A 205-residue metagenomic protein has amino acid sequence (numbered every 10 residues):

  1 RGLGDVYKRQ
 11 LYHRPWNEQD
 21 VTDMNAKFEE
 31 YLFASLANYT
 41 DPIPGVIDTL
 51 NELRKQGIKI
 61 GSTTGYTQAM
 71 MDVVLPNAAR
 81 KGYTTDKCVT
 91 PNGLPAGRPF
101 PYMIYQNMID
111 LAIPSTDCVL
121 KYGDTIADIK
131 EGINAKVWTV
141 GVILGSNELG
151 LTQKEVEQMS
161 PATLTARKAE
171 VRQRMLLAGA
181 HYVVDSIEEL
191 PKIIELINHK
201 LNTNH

Functional and structural regions predicted by a protein language model:
R1, I43, T90: Residue-level signal for threonine
G2-Y7: Short, small-residue-biased leader/transition segments that mark boundaries at the very start of proteins
K8-R9, N107: Broad structural signal for hydrophobic residues in well-ordered alpha-helices, predominantly aliphatic
R9-D48, Q56: Metal-dependent phosphoesterase signature
L36-D41, G65, S160-A162: Short, flexible loop segments at the rims of nucleotide/cofactor-binding pockets, characterized by
N51, T67-Q68, D72-H205: Asp-based, Mg2+/Mn2+-dependent phosphohydrolase catalytic module
